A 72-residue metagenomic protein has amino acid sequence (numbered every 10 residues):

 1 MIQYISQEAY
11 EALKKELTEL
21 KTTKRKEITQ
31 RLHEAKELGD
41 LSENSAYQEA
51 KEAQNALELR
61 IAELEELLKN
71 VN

Functional and structural regions predicted by a protein language model:
M1-E52, A56-A62, L68: N-terminal cationic and glycine-rich segments that engage phosphates or anionic surfaces
